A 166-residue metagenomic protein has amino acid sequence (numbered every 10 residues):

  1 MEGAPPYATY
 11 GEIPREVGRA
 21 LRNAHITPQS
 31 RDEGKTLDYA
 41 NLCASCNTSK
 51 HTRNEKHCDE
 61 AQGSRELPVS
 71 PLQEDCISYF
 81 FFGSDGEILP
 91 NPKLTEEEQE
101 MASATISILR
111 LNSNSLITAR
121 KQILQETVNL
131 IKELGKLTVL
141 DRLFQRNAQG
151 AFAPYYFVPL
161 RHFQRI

Functional and structural regions predicted by a protein language model:
M1-A8: Active-site-proximal cofactor/substrate-binding loop regions of enzyme domains
P5, N41-L42, I77: Short, surface-exposed beta-edge/turn micro-motifs
P5, R15, E100-S103: Intrinsically disordered, low-complexity segments enriched in glycine/proline and serine/threonine
T9-H57, G63: Histidine-centered nuclease catalytic patch
E55-E98, A104-L111: Long, low-complexity, intrinsically disordered segments enriched in glycines and aromatic residues
E96-I166: C-terminal, charged low-complexity interaction regions
